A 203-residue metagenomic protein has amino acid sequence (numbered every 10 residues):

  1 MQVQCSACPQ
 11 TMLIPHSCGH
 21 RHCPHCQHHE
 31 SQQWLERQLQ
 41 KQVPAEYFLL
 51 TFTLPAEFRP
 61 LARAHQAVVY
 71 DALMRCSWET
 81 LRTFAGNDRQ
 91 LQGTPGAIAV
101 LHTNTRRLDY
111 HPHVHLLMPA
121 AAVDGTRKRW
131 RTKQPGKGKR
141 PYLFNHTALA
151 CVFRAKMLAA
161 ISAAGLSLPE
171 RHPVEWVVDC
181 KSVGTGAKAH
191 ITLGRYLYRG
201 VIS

Functional and structural regions predicted by a protein language model:
M1-S203: Beta->alpha loop/short-helix hinge microenvironment recognizer with preference for catalytic Tyr/His contexts
